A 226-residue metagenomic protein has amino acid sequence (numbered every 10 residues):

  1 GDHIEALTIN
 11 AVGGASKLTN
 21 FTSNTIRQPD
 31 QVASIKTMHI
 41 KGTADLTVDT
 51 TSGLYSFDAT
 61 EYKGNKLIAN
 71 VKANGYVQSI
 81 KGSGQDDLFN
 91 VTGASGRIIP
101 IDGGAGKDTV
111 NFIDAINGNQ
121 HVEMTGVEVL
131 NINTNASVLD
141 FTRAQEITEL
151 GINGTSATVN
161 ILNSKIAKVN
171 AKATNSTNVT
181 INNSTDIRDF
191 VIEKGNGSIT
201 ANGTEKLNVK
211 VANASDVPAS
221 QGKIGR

Functional and structural regions predicted by a protein language model:
G1-R226: Solvent-exposed, low-complexity segments and loops of surface/extracellular structural proteins
